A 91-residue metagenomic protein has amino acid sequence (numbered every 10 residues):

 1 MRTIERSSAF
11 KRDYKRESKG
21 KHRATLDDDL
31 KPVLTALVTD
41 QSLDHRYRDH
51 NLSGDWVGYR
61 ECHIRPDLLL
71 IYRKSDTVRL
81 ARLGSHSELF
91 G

Functional and structural regions predicted by a protein language model:
M1-P66, K74-V78, E88-G91: Basic, Lys/Arg-enriched alpha-helical interface segments
